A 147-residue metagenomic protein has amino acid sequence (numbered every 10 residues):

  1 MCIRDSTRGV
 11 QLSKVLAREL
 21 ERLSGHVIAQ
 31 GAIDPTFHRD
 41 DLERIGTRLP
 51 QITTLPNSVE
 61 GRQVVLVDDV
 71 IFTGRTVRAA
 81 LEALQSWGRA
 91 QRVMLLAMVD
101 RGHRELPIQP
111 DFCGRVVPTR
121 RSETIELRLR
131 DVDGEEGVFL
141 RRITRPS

Functional and structural regions predicted by a protein language model:
M1-I3: Conserved small/polar residues in nucleotide/adenosyl-binding loops
D5-L12: Glycine-rich phosphate-binding loops at beta-strand->alpha-helix junctions
V15-L23, A83: Alpha-helical structural signal in soluble globular domains
R22-V64, R75-R78, E105-Q109: Short, glycine/charge-rich flexible loops or terminal/linker lids adjacent to PRPP-binding catalytic cores
S58-I71, L127-G134: Extended, charge-rich low-complexity interaction segments
Q63-R92: Internal catalytic or translocation cores that form aromatic/hydrophobic pockets or channels for amphipathic metabolites
E82-S147: PRPP-dependent phosphoribosyltransferase catalytic core
